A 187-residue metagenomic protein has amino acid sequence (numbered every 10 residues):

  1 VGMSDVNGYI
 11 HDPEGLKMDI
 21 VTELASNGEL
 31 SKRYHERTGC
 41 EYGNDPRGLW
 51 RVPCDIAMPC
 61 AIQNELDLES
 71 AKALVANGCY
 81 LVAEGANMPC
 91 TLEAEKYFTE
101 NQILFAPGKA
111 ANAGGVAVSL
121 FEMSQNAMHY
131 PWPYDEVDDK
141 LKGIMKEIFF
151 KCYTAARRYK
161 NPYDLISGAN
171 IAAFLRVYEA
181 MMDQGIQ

Functional and structural regions predicted by a protein language model:
V1-G2, M58-P59, V82-A83, A106: Structured core elements
V1-P53: Glycine-rich phosphate/diphosphate-binding loop of Rossmann-like nucleotide-binding domains
G8, E14-D19, K32, N64 (+3 more regions): Flexible, active-site-adjacent loop/turn segments at secondary-structure boundaries
H11-D12, L66-D67, T91-L92: Short acidic/glycine-rich loop or secondary-structure boundary segments that cap or lie
Y34-H35, M58-A61: Short acidic/polar alpha-helix capping motifs at helix-coil junctions
N44-I56, N64-V82: Rossmann-fold NAD(P) dinucleotide-binding segment
A61-Q63, N87: Short glycine-/small-residue-rich Rossmann-like dinucleotide-binding loops
A73-Q187: Adenosine-phosphate binding glycine-rich loop
